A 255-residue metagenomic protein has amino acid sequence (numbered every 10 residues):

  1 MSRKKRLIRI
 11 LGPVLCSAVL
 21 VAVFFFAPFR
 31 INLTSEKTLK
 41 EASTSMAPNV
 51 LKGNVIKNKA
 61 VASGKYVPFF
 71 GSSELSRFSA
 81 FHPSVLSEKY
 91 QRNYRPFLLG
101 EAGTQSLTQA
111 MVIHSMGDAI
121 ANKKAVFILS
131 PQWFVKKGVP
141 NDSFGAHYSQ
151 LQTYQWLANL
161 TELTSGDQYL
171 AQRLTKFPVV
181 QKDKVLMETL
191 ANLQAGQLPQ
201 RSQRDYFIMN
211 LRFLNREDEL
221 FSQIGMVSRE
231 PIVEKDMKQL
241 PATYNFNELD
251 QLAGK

Functional and structural regions predicted by a protein language model:
M1-L7: N-terminal Lys/Arg-rich, disordered targeting/topogenic segments
I8-P28: Hydrophobic membrane-insertion alpha-helices, especially the h-region of bacterial N-terminal signal peptides
F24-F29, Y66-F70, F78-F81, F97 (+8 more regions): Phenylalanine-focused residue identity feature
I31-Y94, V112: Membrane/wall-proximal cationic-aromatic binding patches
E36, Y154-K255: Secreted/periplasmic serine-hydrolase-like ester/acetyl group-modifying domain
S43-P48, S115-P131, L174-Q194: A broadly tuned preference for mixed-charge, low-complexity surface segments
N58, I113-G117, F246: Short amphipathic alpha-helices and their capping/turn segments at secondary-structure boundaries
L75-S165: Membrane-embedded segments
